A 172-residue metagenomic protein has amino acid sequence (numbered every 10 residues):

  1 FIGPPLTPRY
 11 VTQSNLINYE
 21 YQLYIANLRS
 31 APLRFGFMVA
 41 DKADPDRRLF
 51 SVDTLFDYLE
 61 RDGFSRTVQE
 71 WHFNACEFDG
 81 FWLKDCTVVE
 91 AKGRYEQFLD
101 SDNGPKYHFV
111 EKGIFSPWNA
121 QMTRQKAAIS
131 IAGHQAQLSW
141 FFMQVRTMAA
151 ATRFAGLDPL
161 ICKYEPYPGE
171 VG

Functional and structural regions predicted by a protein language model:
F1-E77, L83-K84: Acidic-basic catalytic patches of nuclease active cores, encompassing PD-(D/E)XK and other metal-cofactor nuclease
G3-Y19, R29-S30, D46-L49, Y107-E111 (+2 more regions): Short, structured coil/loop segments at alpha-helix boundaries
W71, K112-A120: Conserved phosphate-coordination/catalytic loops
D79-W82, C86-D100, Q125: Conserved catalytic cores of phosphodiester-cleaving nucleases, focusing on short active-site segments
R94-I114: A solvent-exposed, charged loop/short amphipathic helix patch at secondary-structure junctions
N119, T123-G172: Active-site or metal-binding loop neighborhoods of secreted/extracellular toxin and effector enzymes
